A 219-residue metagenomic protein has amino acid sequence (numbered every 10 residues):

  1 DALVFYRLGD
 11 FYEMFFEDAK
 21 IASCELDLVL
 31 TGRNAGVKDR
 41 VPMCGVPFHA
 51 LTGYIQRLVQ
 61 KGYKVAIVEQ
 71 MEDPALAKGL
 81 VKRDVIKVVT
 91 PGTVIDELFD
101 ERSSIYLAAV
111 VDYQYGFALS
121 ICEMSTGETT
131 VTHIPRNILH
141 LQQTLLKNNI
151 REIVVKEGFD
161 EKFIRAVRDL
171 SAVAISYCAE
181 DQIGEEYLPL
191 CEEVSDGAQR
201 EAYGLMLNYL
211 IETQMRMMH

Functional and structural regions predicted by a protein language model:
D1-H219: Basic, polar low-complexity surface loops/patches
